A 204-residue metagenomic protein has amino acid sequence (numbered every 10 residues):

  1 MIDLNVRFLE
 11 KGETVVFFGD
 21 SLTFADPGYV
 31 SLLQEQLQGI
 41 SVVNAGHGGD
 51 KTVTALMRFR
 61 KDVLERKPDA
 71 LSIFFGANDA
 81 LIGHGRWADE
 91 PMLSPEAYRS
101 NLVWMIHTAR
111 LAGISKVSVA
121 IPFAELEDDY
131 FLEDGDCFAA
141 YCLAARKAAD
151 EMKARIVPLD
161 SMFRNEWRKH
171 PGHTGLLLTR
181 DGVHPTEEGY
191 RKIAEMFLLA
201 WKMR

Functional and structural regions predicted by a protein language model:
M1-S72: Serine-esterase "nucleophile elbow" of acetyl-processing enzymes
K11, A55, K153-R155, L177-R204: Histidine-centered active-site loop/cap adjacent to the catalytic His in serine esterases/O-acetyl transfer systems
S21-F24, G48-T52, A77-L81, F123-E127 (+2 more regions): Solvent-exposed loop/turn segments at secondary-structure junctions within structured extracellular/periplasmic domains
A45-D50, S72-A77, H84-E90, D150: Cell-envelope and extracellular/periplasmic
K51-R58, P91-L102: Glycine-rich anion/phosphate-binding loops
L81-M92, L126-Y130, T174-L177: Surface-exposed, active-site-proximal loop segments in enzymatic domains
R110-V117, A154: A short helix->loop->beta-strand "cap" motif at the edges of active sites that frequently abuts
E125-S161: Substrate-gating cap/lid alpha-helix
